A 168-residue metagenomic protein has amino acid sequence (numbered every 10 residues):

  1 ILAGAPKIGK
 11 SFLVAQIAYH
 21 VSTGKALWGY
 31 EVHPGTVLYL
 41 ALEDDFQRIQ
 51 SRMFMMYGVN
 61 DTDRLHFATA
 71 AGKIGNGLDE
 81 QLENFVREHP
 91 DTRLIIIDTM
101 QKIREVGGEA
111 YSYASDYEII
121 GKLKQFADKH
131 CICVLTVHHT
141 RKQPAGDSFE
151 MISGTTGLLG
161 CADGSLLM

Functional and structural regions predicted by a protein language model:
I1-K7, S11-F12, L40, L94 (+1 more regions): Phosphate-binding/switch region of NTP-binding enzymes
L13-I17: Hydrophobic positions on the alpha1 helix immediately C-terminal to the Walker A/P-loop
H20-G24: Active-site catalytic microenvironments for nucleophilic, acid-base chemistry
A26, Y30-Q125: Conserved inter-motif catalytic segment of the P-loop NTP-binding fold
